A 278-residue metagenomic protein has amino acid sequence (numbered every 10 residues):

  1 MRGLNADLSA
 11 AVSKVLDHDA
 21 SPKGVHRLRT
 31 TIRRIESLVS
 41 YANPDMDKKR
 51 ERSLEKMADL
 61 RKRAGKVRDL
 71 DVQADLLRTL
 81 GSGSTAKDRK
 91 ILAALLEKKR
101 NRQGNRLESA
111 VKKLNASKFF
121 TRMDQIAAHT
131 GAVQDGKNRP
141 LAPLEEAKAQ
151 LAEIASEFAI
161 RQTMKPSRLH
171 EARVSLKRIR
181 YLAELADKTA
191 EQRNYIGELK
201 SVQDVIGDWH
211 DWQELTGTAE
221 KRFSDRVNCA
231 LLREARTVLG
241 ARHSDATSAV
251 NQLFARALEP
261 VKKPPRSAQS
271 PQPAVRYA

Functional and structural regions predicted by a protein language model:
M1-A278: Function-determining surface determinants
